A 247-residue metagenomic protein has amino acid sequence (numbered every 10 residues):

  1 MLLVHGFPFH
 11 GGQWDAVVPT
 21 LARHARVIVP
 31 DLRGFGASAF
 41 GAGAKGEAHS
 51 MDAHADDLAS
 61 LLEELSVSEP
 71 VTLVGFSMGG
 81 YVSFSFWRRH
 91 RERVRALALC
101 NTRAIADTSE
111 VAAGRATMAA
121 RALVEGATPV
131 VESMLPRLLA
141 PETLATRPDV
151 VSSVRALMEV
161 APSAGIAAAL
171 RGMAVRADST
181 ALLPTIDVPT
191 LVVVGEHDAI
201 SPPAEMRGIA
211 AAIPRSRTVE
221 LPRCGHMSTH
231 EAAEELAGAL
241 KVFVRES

Functional and structural regions predicted by a protein language model:
G6-H10, S77: Active-site glycine-rich loops that stabilize anionic/oxyanionic intermediates across multiple enzyme folds
P8, L32-G36, A104, G225-S228: Alpha/beta-hydrolase active-site loop signature
G12-V74, R89, E235-G238: Active-site loop/oxyanion-hole signature of alpha/beta-hydrolase fold enzymes
L65, E69-T108: Conserved hydrolase catalytic core segment
D107-A113, E125-T185: Conserved alpha/beta-hydrolase catalytic His-Asp/Glu region
I186, V192-V194, D198: Short beta-strand/loop motif that positions the catalytic acidic residue of the alpha/beta-hydrolase fold
V188, P202-A211: Short alpha-helix in the alpha/beta-hydrolase fold that links the catalytic acid
R215-S247: Catalytic active-site module of serine/aspartate enzymes centered on a nucleophile-bearing elbow/loop
